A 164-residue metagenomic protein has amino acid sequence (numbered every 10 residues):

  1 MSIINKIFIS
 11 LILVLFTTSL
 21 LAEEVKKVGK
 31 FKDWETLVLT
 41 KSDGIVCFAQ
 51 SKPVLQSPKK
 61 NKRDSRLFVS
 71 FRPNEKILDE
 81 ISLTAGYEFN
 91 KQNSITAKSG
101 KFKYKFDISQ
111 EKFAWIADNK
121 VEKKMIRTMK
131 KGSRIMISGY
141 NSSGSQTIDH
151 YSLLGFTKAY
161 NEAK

Functional and structural regions predicted by a protein language model:
M1-I9: Bacterial N-terminal signal peptides that target proteins for export
I3, L21-A22: N-terminal secretory targeting signals
L13-V14: Short, linear, compositionally biased motifs with a strong N-terminal bias
T17-T18: N-terminal signal peptide c-region/cleavage motif recognized by signal peptidases
A22-K164: A generic "folded-domain core" signal
